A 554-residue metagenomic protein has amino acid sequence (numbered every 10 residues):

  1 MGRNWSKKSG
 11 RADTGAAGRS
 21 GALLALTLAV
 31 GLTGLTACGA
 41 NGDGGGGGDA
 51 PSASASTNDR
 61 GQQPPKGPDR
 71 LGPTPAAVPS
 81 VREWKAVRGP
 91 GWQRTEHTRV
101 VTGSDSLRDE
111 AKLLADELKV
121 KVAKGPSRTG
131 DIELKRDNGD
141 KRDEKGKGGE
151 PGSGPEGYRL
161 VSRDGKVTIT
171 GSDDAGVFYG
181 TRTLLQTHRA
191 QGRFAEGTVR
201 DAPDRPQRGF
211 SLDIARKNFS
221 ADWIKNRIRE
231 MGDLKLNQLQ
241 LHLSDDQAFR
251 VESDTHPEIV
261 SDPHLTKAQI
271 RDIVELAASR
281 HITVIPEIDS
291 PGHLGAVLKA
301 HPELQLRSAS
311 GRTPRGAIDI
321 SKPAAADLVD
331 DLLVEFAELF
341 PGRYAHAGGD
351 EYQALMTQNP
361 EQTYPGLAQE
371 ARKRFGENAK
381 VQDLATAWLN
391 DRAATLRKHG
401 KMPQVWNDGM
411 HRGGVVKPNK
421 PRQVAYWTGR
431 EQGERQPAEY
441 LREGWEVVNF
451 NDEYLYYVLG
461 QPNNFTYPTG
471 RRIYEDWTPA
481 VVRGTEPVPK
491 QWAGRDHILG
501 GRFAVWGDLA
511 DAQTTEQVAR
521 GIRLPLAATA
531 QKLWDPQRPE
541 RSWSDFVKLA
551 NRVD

Functional and structural regions predicted by a protein language model:
G2-G34, C38-S172, T183-L184, A190 (+2 more regions): Acidic, contiguous N-terminal accessory segments
V100, D173, F210, M231 (+6 more regions): Conserved, mostly hydrophobic/aromatic
S153-A326, V334-Y344, P360, L509: Feature activates predominantly on carbohydrate-active enzymes
Q207-S211, Q238-Q240, H281-I285, Y344-H346 (+4 more regions): Structural preference for beta-strand elements that scaffold enzyme active sites
A215, S244-A248, E287-H293, D350-Y352 (+4 more regions): Active-site beta-loop-alpha junctions enriched in small/polar residues
G295-L298, M356-G366, V415-V416, V458-T466 (+1 more regions): Histidine/acidic-residue-rich catalytic or RNA/ligand-binding cores of hydrolases and nuclease-related proteins
R315-Q423, W427, P437-E439: Active-site neighborhood of glycoside hydrolase catalytic domains
P403-D408, K417-D554: Flexible, acidic glycine-rich loops studded with aromatic residues
